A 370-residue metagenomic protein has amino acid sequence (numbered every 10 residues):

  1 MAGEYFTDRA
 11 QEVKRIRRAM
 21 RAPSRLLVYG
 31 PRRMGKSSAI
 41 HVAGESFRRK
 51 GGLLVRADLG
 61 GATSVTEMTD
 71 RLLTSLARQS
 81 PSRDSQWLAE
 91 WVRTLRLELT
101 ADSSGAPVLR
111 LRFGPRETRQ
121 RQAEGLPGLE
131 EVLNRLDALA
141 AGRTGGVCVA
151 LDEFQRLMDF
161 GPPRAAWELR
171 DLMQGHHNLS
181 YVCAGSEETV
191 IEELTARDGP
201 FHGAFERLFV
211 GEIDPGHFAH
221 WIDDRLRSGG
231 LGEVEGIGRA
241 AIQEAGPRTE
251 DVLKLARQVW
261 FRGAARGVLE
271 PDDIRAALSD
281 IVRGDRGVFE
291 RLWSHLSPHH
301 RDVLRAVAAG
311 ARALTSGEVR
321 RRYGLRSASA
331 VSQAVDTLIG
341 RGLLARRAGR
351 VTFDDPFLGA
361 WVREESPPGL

Functional and structural regions predicted by a protein language model:
G3, A10-A19: Pre-Walker A adenine-sensing motif
R25, E117-E187, A196: Conserved Walker B catalytic segment
P31-A57: P-loop NTPase Walker A phosphate-binding motif
T66-D84, D102-R110: Conserved NTP-binding/hydrolysis module of P-loop NTPases
E90-L129, A138-G142: Conserved P-loop NTPase mechanochemical-coupling segment
E188-F205: Short regulatory helix/loop adjacent to the ATP-binding pocket of P-loop NTPases
A219-V288, A348: Amphipathic alpha-helical "lid/sensor" segments that cap RecA-like P-loop NTPase cores
R283-L370: C-terminal leucine-rich, beta-strand-based interaction scaffolds used for sensing/assembly
